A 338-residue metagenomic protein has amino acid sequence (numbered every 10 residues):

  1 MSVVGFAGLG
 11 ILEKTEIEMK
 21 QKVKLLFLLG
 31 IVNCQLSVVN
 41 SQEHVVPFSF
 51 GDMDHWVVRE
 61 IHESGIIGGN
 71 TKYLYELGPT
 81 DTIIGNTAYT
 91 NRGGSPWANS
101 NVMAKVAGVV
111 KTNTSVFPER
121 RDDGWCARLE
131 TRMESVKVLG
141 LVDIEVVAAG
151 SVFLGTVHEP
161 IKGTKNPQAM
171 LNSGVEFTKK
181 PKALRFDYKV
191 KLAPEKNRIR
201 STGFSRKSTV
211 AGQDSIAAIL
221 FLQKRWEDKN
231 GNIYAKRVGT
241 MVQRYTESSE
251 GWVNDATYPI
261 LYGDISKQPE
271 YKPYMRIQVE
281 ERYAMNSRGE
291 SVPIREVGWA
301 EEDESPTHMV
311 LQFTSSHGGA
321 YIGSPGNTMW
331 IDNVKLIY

Functional and structural regions predicted by a protein language model:
M1-P47: Bacterial Sec-dependent N-terminal signal peptides
Q42-P181, R185, A211-G263, Y274-I337: Aromatic (Trp/Tyr/Phe) and Gly/Pro-enriched flexible surface segments
V190-N197, S208-Q213: Extended, low-complexity, turn-rich repeat/linker tracts enriched in Gly/Pro/Ser/Thr and Asp/Glu that occur
A193-R200, D228-N230: Short, solvent-exposed secondary-structure capping/transition elements
K196, I265-K272: Substrate-binding/catalytic groove segments of enzymes that remodel or degrade extracellular structural polymers
T202-S208: Interfacial segments of alpha-helical transmembrane regions
